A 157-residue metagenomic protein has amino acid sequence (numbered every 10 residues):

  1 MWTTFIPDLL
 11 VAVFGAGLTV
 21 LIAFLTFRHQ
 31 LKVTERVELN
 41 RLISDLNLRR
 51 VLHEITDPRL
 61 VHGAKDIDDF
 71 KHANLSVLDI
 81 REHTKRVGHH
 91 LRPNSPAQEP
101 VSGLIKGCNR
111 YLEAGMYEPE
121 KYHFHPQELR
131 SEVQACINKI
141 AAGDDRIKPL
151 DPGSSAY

Functional and structural regions predicted by a protein language model:
M1-L31: Membrane-embedded hydrophobic alpha-helical segments
F24-E82: Amphipathic, membrane-active segments
R59-F70, L91-N94, P119-P126: Alpha-helical rod/repeat scaffolding segments in eukaryotic adaptors/tethers and long-chain four-helix cytokines
E82-V101: Short, solvent-exposed, charged loop/turn and helix-capping segments that join or cap alpha-helices on peripheral
S95-Y157: Cytosol-/stroma-facing membrane-proximal "stalk/adaptor" domains immediately downstream of transmembrane anchors
